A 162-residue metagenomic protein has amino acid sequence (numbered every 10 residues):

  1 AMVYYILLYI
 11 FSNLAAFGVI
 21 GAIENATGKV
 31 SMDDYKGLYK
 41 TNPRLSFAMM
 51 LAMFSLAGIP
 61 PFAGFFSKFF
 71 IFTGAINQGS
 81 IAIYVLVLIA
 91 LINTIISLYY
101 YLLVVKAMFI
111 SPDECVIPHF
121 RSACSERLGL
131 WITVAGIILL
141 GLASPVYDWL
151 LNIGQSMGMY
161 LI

Functional and structural regions predicted by a protein language model:
A1-V3, A75-V85: Helix-coil boundary and interhelical linker segments in multi-pass alpha-helical membrane proteins
M2, I6, M53-S55, V87-T94 (+1 more regions): Hydrophobic alpha-helical transmembrane segments of multi-pass small-molecule transporters/permeases
I6, I10-S31, Y84-H119: Predominantly late transmembrane helices and immediately cytosolic-facing juxtamembrane segments
Y9, G64, G141: Short, conserved phosphate/pyrophosphate- and ester-handling motifs at nucleotide-, phospho-/glycolipid
N13, F17-F69, I81, F120-G136: Interfacial and helix-entry/exit segments of alpha-helical transmembrane bundles in multi-pass inner-membrane proteins
M32-D33, L38-R44, L102-I162: Cytoplasmic/organellar membrane-interface segments at the starts of transmembrane helices in multi-pass inner-membrane
A57, N93, S97, L139-L142: Hydrophobic alpha-helical membrane-associated segments
A63-G74, D148-Q155: Re-entrant/interfacial helical elements at transmembrane boundaries that shape and gate the permeation pathway
